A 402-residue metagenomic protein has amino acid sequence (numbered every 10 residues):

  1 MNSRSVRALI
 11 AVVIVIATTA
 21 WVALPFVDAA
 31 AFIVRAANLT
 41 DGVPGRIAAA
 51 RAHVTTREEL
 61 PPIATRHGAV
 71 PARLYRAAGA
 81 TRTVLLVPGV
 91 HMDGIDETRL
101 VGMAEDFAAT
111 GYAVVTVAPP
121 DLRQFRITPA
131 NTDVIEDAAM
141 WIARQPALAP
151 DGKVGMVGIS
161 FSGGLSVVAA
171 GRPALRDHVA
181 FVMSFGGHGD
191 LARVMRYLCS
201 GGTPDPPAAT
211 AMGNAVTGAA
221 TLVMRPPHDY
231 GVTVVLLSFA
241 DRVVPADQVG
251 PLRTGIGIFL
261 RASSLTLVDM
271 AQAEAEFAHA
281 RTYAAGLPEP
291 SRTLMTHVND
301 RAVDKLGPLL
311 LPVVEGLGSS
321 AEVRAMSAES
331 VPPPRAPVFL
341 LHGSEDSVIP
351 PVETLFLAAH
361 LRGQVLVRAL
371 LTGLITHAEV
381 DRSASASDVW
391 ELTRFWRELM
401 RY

Functional and structural regions predicted by a protein language model:
F32-R82: N-terminal cap/lid segment of alpha/beta-hydrolase-fold proteins
T81, V87-R126: Short substrate-entry loop that stabilizes the transition state in hydrolases
R126-L148: Alpha/beta-hydrolase active-site loop
A147-S160: Alpha/beta-hydrolase fold nucleophile elbow
F185-S330: Accessory cap/linker subdomain of secreted extracellular hydrolases
P334, F339-H342, D346: Short beta-strand/loop motif that positions the catalytic acidic residue of the alpha/beta-hydrolase fold
S347-E353: Conserved alpha/beta-hydrolase "acid-adjacent" motif
S383-Y402: Catalytic active-site module of serine/aspartate enzymes centered on a nucleophile-bearing elbow/loop
